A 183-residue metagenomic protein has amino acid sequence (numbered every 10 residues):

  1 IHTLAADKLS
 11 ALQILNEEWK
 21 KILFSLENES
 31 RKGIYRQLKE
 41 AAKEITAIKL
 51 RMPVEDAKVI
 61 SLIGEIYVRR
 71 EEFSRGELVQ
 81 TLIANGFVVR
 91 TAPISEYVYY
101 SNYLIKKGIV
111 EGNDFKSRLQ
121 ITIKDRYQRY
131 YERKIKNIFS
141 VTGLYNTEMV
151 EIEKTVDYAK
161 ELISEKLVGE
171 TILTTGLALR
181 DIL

Functional and structural regions predicted by a protein language model:
I1-L183: An N-terminal assembly and electron-transfer interface module characteristic of large anaerobic redox and radical
